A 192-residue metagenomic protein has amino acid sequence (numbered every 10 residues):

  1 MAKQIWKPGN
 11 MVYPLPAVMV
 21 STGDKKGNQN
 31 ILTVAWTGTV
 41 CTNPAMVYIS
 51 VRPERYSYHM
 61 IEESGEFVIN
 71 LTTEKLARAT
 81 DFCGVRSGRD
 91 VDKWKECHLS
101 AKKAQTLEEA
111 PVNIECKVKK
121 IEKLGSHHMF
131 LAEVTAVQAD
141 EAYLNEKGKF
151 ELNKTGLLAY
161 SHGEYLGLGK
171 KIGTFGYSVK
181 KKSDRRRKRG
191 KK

Functional and structural regions predicted by a protein language model:
M1-K192: Basic, polyanion-binding surface patches
